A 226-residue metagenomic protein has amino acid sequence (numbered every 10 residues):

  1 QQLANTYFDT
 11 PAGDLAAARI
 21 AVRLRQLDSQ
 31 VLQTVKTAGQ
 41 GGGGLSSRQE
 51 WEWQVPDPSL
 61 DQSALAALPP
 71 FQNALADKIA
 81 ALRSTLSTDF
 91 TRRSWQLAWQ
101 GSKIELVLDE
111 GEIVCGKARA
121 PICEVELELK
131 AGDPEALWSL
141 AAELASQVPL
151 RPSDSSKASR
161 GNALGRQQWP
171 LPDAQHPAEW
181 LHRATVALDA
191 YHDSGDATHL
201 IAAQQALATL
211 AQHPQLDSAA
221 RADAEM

Functional and structural regions predicted by a protein language model:
Q1-M226: Phosphate-end processing signature that detects enzymes handling 5′-triphosphorylated RNA and polyphosphate
